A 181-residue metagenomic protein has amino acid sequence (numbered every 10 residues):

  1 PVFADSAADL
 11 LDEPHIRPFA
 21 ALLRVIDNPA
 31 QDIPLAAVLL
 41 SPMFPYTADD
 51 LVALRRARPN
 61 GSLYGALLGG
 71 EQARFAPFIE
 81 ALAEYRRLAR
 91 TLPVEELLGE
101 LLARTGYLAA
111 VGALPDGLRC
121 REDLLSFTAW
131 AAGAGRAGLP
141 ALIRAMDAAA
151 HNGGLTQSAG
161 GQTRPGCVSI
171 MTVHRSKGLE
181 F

Functional and structural regions predicted by a protein language model:
P1-V52, G65-A66, E80-E100, R104-F181: Conserved motor-region signature of P-loop NTPase helicases/translocases
A57-Y85: Accessory alpha-helical DNA-binding modules that contact the DNA backbone or grooves
